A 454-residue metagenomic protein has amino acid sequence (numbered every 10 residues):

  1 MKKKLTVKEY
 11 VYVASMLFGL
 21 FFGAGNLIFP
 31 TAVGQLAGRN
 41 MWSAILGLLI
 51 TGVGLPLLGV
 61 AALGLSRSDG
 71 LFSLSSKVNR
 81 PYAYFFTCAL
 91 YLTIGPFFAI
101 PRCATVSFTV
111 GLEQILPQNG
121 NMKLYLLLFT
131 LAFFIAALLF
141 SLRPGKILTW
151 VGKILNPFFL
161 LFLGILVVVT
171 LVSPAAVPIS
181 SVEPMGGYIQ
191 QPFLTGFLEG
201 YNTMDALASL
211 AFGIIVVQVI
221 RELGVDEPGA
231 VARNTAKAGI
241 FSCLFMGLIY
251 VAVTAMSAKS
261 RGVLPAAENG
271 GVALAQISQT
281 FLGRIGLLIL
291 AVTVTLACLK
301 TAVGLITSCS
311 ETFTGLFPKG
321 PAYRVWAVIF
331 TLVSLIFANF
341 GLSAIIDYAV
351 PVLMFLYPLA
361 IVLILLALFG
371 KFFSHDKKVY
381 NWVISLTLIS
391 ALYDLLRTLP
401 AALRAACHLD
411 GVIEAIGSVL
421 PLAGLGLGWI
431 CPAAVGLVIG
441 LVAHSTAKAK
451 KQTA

Functional and structural regions predicted by a protein language model:
Y12-F22, L92, V169-A176, M185-V253 (+3 more regions): Hydrophobic, membrane-embedded alpha-helices of multi-pass small-molecule transporters
G54-L58, F158-L171, A208, A236-R261 (+2 more regions): Selective recognition of specific alpha-helical transmembrane segments in multi-pass small-molecule
L65-S73, A132-L155, E222-V225, L335-Y348 (+1 more regions): Membrane-water interface regions at transmembrane-helix termini and the short interhelical loops of multi-pass membrane
G70-S76, I249-L299, I306, G315 (+1 more regions): TM-loop-TM module centered on a large, flexible mid-protein loop between adjacent transmembrane helices in multi-pass
P96, I100, L160-Y188, A206-L207 (+4 more regions): Hydrophobic alpha-helical segments and their helix-loop junctions in multi-pass secondary transporters
L142-T170, A349-I361, Y380-S390: Membrane-interface loop-to-helix entry segments
R143-I154, F193, V216-F245, G262-A275 (+2 more regions): Hydrophobic, small-residue-rich membrane helices and short re-entrant helix-turn-helix hairpins that build
S173, M185, P192, D376-A454: A generic transmembrane alpha-helix motif of multi-pass inner-membrane proteins
